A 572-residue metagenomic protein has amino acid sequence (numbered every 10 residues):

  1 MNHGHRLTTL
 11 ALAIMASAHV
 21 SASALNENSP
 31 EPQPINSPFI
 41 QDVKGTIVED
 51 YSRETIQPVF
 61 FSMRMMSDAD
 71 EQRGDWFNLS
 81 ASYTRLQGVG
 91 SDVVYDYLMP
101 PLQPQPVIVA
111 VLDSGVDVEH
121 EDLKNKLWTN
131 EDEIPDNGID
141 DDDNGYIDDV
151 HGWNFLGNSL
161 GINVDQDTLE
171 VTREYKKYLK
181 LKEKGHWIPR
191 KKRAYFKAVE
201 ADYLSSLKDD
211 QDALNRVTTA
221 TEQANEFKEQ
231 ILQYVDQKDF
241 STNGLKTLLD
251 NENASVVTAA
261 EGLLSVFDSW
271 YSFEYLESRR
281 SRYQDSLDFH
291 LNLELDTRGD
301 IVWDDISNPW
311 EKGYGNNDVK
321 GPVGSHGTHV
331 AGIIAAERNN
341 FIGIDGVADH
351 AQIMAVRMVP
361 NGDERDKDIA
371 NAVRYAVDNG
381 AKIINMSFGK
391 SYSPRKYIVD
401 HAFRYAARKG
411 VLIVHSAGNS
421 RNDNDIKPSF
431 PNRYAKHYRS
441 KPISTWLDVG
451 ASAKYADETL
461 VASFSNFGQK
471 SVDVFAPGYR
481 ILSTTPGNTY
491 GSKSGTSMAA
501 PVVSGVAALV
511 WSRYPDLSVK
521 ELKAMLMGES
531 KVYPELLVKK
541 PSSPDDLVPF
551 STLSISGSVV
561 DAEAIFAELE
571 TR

Functional and structural regions predicted by a protein language model:
M1-S23: Gram-negative bacterial Sec-dependent N-terminal signal peptides
I14, A22-L86, D92-Y97, P106 (+2 more regions): Primarily auto-inhibitory N-terminal propeptides
Y95-V109, V116-R365, P442-T445, F467-S471 (+1 more regions): Subtilisin-like serine protease catalytic core
L98, V111-G115, N158, I333-E337 (+10 more regions): Active-site-proximal beta-strand/loop segments in catalytic clefts of secreted hydrolases
A331-I334, M354-N361, R374, D378 (+5 more regions): Hydrolase catalytic cores
I344, R365-D366, G389-V472, R480-A500: Substrate-binding/specificity loop regions of serine endopeptidase catalytic domains, predominantly subtilases
G418, V560-R572: Secreted peptidase-domain scaffold signal
